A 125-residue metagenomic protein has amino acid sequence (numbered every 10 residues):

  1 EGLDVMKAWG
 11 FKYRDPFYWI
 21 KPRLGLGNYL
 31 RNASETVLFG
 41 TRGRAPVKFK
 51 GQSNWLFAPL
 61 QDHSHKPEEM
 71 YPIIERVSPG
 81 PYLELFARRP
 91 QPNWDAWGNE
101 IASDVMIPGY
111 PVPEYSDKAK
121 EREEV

Functional and structural regions predicted by a protein language model:
E1-V125: Class I S-adenosyl-L-methionine
